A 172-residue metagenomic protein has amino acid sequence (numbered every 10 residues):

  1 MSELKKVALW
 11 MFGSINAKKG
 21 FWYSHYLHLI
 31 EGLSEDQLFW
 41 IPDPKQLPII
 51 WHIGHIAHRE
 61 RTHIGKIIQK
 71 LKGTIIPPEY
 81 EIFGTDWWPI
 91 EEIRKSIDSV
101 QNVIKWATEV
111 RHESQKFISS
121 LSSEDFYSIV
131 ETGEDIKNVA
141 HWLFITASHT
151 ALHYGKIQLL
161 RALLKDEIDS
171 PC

Functional and structural regions predicted by a protein language model:
S2-K5, F12-Y23, L27, E35-W87 (+1 more regions): Short, contiguous alpha-helical
L4-N16, I93-I104: Active-site rim elements
E31-S34, S119-S122, R161: A structural signal for long alpha-helical coiled-coils and helix-turn connectors that form the cytosolic signaling
G32, H55-H58, E109, S120: Residues within well-ordered alpha-helical secondary structure of globular protein domains
W87-F126, H141-T146: Acidic/histidine-rich alpha-helical segments that form the ligand environment of transition-metal centers
